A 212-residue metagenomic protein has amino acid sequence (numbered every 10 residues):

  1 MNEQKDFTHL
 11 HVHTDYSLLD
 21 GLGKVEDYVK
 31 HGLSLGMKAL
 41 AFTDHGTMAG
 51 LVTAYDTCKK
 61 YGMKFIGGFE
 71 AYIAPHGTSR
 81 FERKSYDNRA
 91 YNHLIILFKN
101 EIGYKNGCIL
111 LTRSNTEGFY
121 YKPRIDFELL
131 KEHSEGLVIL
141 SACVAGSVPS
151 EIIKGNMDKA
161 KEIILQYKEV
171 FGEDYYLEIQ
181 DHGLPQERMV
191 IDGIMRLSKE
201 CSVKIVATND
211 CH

Functional and structural regions predicted by a protein language model:
M1-H212: Phosphodiester-processing cores and adjacent nucleic acid-binding clamps
